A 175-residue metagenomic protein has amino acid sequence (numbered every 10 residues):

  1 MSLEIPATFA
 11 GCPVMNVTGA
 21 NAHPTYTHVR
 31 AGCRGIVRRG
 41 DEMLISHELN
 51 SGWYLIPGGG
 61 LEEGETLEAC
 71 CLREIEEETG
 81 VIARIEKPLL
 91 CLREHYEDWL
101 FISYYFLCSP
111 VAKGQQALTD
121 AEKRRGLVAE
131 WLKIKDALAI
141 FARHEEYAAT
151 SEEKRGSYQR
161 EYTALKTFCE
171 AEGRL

Functional and structural regions predicted by a protein language model:
M1-R34: Acidic, metal-coordinating catalytic segment for phosphate/diphosphate chemistry, firing primarily on the Nudix
C12, A31-C33, D41, I102-Y104 (+1 more regions): Change "...and in nucleic-acid phosphodiester-cleaving endonucleases..." to "...and in nucleic-acid processing enzymes
H28-R30, R38, E48, D98-F101 (+2 more regions): A generic fold-level signal
V37-G40, C108-P110: Active-site beta-strand termini and strand-to-loop segments that position acidic
R38-E77: Conserved Nudix-box catalytic region and its N-terminal flanking loop in Nudix hydrolases and closely related
E48, I85-L89: Residue-level detector of beta-propeller blades
G52, K123-L175: Nudix hydrolase/Nudix homology domain
L61-R84, R93-Y147: Unchanged
